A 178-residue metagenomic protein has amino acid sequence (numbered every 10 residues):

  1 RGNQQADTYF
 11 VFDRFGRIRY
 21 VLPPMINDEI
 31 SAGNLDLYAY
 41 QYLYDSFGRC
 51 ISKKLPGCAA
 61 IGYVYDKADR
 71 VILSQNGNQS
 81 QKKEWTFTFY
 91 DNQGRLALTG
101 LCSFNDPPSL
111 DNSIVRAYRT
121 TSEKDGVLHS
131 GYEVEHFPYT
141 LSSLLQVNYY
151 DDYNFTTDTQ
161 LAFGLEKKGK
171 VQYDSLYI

Functional and structural regions predicted by a protein language model:
R1-I178: Beta-strand elements of repeat-based all-beta scaffolds
